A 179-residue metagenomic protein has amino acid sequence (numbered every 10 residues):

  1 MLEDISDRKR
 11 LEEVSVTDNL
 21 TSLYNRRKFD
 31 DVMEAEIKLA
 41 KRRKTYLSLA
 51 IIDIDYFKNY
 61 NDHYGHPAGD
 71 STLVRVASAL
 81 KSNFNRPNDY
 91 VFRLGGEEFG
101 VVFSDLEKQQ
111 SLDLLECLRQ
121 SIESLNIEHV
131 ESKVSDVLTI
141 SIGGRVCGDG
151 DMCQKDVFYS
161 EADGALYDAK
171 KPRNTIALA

Functional and structural regions predicted by a protein language model:
M1-D4: PAS-family sensory domains
E12-D31, I52-H66, V74: Conserved nucleotide-binding and Mg2+-coordinating catalytic segments in signaling enzymes
E13, R26-Y46, A77-N85, S104: Short regulatory alpha-helical coupling segments that immediately precede and/or link into cyclic nucleotide signaling
T21, A50-D53, G96, A162: Conserved metal-coordinating catalytic motifs of nucleotidyl cyclase and c-di-GMP turnover enzymes
H66, K108-E116, K133, R145-L178: Catalytic-core segments of nucleotide cyclases and related cyclic-nucleotide turnover enzymes
A68-N88, E98: Active-site-proximal alpha-helical element of nucleotidyl cyclase-like catalytic domains and analogous helices
A77-S78, Q110-H129, D163: Alpha-helical scaffold within the catalytic cores of cyclic-nucleotide enzymes
Y90-R93: A short pre-motif secondary-structure segment
